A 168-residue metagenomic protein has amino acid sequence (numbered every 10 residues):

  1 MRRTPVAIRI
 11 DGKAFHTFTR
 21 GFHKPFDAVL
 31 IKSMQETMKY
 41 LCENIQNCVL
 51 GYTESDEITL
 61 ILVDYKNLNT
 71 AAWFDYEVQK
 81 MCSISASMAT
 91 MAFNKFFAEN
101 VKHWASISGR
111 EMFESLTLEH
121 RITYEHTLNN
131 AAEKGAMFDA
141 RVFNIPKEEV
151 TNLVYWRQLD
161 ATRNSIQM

Functional and structural regions predicted by a protein language model:
M1-M168: Regulatory and interdomain segments flanking nucleotide-handling catalytic cores in signaling/defense enzymes
